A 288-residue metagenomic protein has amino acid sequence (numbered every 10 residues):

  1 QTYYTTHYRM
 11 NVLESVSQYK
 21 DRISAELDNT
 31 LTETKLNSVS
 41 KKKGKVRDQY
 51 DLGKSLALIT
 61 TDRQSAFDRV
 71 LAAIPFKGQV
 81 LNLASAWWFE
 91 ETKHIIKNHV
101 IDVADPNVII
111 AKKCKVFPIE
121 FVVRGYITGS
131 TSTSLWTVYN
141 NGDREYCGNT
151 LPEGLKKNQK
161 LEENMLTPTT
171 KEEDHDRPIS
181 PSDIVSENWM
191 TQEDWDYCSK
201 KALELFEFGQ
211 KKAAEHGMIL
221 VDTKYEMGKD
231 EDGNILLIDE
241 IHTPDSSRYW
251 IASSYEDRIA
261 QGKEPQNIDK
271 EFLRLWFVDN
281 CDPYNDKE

Functional and structural regions predicted by a protein language model:
Q1-R9: Short, Lys/Arg-enriched N-terminal segments with co-localized hydrophobic residues within the first ~10-30 amino acids
V16-T170, Y284-E288: Active-site loop/lid in soluble adenylation, ligation, and acyl-transfer enzymes
F67, S132-T133, D232, S246-R248: Intrinsically disordered, low-complexity acidic/polar segments
V123, V221-E240: Conserved metal-phosphate-binding beta-hairpin within the catalytic cores of diverse ATP-dependent phosphoryl-transfer
N141-E193, L237, I241-E288: Anionic ligand-binding catalytic core segments
M190-V221: A long amphipathic alpha-helix within ATP-dependent nucleotide-binding catalytic cores
